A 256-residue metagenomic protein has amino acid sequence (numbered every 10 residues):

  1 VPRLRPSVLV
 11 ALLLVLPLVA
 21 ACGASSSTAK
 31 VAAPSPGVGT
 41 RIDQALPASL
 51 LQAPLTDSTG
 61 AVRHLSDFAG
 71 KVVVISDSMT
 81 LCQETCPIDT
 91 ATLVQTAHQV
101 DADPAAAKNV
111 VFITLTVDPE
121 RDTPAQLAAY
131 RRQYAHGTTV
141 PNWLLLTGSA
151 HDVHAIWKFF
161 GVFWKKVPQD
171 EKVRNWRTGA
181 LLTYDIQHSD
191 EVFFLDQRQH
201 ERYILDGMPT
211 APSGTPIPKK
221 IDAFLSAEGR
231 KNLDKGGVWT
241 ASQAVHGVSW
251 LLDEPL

Functional and structural regions predicted by a protein language model:
V1-V10: Bacterial N-terminal signal peptides that target proteins for export
L18-A21: C-terminal motif of bacterial Sec signal peptides marking the signal peptidase cleavage site
G23-S26: Bacterial signal peptide processing site
A29-S66, I88-T92, H98: N-terminal "domain-start" segment that seeds a small globular fold
R63-L93, F112-T114: Short active-site neighborhood of thiol/selenol oxidoreductases, capturing the structured segment around
G70, G207-A211, L252: A short acidic/small-residue loop/turn micro-motif
T90-I156: Structural microenvironment flanking redox-active thiols in thiol-disulfide oxidoreductases
T139-S226: Thiol/selenol-based redox catalytic cores and closely related redox-interacting motifs
